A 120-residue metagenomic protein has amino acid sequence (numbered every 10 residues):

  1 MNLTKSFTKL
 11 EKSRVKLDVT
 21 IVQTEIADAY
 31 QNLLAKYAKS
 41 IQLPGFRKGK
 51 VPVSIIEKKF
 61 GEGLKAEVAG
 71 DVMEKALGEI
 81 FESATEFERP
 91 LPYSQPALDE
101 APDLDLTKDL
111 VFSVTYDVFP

Functional and structural regions predicted by a protein language model:
M1-P120: FKBP-type peptidyl-prolyl cis-trans isomerases
